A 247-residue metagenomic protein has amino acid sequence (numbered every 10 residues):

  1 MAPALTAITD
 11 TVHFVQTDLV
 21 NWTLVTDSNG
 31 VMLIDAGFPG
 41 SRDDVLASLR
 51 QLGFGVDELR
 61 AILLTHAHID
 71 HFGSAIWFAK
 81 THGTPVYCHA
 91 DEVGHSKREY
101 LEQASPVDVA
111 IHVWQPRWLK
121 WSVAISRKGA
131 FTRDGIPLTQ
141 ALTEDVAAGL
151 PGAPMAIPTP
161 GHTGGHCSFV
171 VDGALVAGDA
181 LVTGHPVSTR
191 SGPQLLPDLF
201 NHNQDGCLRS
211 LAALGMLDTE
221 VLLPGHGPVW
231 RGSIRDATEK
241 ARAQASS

Functional and structural regions predicted by a protein language model:
A2-L52, S168-A180: Conserved beta-strand hairpin/beta-sheet module of binuclear metal-dependent hydrolase folds, prominently
I8, T81-H82, D218: Short, structured coil segments at secondary-structure junctions
M32-I34, L63, V86, L175-A177 (+1 more regions): Residue-level marker for buried hydrophobic side chains located in beta-strands that build the well-ordered beta-sheet
P39-G40, F131-R133, G149, A153-P160 (+1 more regions): Metallo-beta-lactamase
R42-V93: Active-site metal-binding motif and surrounding structural segment of the metallo-beta-lactamase
A90-P106, A174-H185: Short, solvent-exposed beta-strand-terminating loops
V93-I157, H202, G206-T219: Metallo-beta-lactamase
V229-S247: Binuclear metal-ion centers of metallo-dependent hydrolases, dominated by the metallo-beta-lactamase
